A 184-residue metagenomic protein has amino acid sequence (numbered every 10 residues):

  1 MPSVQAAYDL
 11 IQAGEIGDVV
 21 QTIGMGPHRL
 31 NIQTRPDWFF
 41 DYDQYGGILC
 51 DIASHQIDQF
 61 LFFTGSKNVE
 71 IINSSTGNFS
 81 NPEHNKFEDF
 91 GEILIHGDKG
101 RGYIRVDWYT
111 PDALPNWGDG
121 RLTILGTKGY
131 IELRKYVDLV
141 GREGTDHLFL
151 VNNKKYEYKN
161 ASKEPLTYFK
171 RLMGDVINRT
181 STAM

Functional and structural regions predicted by a protein language model:
M1-N85: Predominantly a Rossmann-like dinucleotide-binding segment in NAD(P)-dependent oxidoreductases
S3, D18, D89, P165-Y168: An acidic site on a long C-lobe helix of protein kinase domains
P27, Y136-V137, N160-E164: Short coil/turn segments
H28-Q33, G141-H147, K170: Short hydrophobic/aromatic-rich motifs at helix boundaries and adjacent loops
P36-F40, K99, L150-N152: A short alpha-helix capping/helix-coil boundary motif
Y45, F90, D119, N153-K155: Short, solvent-exposed beta-strand edge segments and adjacent coil->beta transition regions
D58-V140, F169-T180: Contiguous beta-strand/loop segments that form the cofactor/metal-binding neighborhood of enzyme cores
T145-M184: C-terminal helical cap and adjacent loop that interface with cofactors, partners, or active-site loops
